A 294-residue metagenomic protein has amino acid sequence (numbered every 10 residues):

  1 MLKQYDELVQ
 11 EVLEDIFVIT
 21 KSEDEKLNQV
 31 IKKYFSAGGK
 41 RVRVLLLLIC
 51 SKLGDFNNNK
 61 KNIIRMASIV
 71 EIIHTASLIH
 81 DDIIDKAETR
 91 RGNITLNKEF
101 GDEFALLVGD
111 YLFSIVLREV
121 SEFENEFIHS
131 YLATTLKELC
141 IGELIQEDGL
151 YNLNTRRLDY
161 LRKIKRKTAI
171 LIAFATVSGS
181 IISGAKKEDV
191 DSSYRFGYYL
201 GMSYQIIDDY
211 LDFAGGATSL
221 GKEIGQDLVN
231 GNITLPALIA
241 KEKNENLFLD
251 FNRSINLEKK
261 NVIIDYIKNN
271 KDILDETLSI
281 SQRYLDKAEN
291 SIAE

Functional and structural regions predicted by a protein language model:
M1-E294: All-alpha prenyltransferase/terpene-synthase fold signal
